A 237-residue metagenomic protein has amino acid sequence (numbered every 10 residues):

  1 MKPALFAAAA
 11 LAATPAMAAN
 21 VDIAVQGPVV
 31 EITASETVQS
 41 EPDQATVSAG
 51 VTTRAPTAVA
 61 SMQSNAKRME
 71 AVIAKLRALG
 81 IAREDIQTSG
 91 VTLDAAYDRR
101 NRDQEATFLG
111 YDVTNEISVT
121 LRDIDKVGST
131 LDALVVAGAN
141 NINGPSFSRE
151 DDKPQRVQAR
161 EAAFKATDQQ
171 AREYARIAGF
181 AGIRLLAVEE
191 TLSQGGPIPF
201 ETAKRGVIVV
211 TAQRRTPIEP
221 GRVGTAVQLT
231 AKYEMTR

Functional and structural regions predicted by a protein language model:
K2-A4, P15-A137, N141-R237: Short, charge-dense linear interaction motifs
